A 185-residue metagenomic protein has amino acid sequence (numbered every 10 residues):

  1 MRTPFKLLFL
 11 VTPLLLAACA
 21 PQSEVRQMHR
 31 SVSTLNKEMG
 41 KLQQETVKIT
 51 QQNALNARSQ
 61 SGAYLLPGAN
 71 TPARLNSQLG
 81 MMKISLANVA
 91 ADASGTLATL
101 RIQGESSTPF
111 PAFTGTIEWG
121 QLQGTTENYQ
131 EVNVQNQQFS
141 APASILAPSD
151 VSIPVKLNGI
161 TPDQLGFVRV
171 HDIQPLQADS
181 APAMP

Functional and structural regions predicted by a protein language model:
M1-C19: Sec-dependent bacterial lipoprotein signal peptides
R2, C19-L97, P185: Membrane engagement elements in two modes
K6, T46, L146: Functionally constrained cores in energy, signaling, and assembly domains
L8, L14, M28, I173-L176: Compositionally biased, intrinsically disordered low-complexity segments
P72-P185: Membrane-proximal structural modules of membrane-associated proteins and complexes
